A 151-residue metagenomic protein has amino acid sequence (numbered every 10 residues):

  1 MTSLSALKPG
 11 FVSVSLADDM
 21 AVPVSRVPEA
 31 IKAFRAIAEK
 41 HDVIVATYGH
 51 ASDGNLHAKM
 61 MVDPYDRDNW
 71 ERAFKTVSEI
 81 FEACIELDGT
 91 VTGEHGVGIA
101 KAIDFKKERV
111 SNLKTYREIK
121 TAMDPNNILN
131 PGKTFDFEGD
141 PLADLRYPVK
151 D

Functional and structural regions predicted by a protein language model:
M1, Y48-H57, G93-D104, G132-R146: A glycine-rich phosphate-binding loop feature that marks nucleotide/adenosyl-phosphate handling sites
M1-F11, A102-T115, D144-P148: Short, low-order "capping/linker" segments at domain edges
M1-T76, A83, L87: C-terminal substrate-recognition/cap domain of FAD-linked oxidoreductases
T76-I119: C-terminal structured "cap/appendage" subdomains that terminate the fold
L87, R109-D151: Intrinsic disorder at enzyme termini
